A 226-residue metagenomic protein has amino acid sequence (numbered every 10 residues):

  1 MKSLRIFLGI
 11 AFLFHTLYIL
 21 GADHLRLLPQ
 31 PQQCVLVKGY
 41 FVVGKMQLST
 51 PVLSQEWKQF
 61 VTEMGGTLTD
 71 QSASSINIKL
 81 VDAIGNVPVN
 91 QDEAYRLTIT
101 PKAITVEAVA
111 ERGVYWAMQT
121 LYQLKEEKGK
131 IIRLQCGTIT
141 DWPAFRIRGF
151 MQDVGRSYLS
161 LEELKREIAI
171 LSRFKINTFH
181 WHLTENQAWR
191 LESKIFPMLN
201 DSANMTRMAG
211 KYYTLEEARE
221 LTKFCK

Functional and structural regions predicted by a protein language model:
L4-H15: Sec-dependent N-terminal signal peptides
F14-L17, E192-K194: Hydrophobic alpha-helical membrane context
H15, I19-P143: Acidic, contiguous N-terminal accessory segments
P88-K226: Feature activates predominantly on carbohydrate-active enzymes
